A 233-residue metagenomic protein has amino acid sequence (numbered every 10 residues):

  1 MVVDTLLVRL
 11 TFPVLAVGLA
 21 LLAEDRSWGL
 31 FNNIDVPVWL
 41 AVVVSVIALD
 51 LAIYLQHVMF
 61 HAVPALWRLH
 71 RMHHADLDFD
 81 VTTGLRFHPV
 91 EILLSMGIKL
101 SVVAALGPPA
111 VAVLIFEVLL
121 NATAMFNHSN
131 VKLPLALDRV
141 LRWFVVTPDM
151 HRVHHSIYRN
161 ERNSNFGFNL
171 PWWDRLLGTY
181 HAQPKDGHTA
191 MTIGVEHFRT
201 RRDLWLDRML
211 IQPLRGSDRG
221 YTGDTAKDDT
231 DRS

Functional and structural regions predicted by a protein language model:
V3-A16, L30-F31, V36-A190: Membrane-embedded catalytic scaffold of the fatty acid hydroxylase/desaturase
T5-F31, L204, R208, D218 (+1 more regions): Alpha-helical membrane-anchoring segments
L22, L176, M209, P213: Residues that form generic nucleotide/phosphate-binding pockets
D186-S233: Cytosolic-facing loops and C-terminal tails of multi-pass membrane proteins
